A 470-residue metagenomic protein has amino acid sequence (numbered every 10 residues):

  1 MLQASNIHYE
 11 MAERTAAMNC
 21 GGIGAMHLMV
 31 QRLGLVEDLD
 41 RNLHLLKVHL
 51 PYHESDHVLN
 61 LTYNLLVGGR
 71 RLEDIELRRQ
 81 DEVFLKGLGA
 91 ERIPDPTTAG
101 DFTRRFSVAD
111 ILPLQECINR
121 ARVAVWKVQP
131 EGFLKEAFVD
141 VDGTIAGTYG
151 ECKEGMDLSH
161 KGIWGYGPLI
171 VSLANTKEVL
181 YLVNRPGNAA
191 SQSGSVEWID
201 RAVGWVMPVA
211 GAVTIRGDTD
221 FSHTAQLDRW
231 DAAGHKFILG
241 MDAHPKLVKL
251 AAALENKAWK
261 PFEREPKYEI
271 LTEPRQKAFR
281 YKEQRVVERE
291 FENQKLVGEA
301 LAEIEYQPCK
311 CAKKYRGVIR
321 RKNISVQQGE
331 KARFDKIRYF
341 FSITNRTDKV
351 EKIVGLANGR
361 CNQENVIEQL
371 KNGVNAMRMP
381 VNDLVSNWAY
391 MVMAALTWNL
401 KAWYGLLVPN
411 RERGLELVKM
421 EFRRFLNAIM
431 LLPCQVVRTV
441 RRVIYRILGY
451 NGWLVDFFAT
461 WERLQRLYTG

Functional and structural regions predicted by a protein language model:
M1-A190, S195-P208, A233, L431-G470: Dynamic "connector" segments at or just before major functional cores
L2-T15, K236-N372, A459-G470: An anionic, glycine-rich sequence signature occurring as long contiguous blocks
A16-A17, V48-D56, A332, V381-Y390 (+1 more regions): Structural motif
N60-L61, I75, D95, A99 (+8 more regions): Short, conserved catalytic/metal-binding motifs centered on acidic residues
R71-D74, T148-G150, V179-Y181, A225 (+5 more regions): Short helix/loop capping segments that flank catalytic or ligand/cofactor-binding pockets
I75, V350-L384, W388-M393, T397-G405: Short amphipathic alpha-helical "interface-anchor" segments enriched in bulky aromatics
S191-K246: Domain-level cores of phosphate- or acyl-group-handling catalytic modules
A402-R446: C-terminal structured "cap/appendage" subdomains that terminate the fold
